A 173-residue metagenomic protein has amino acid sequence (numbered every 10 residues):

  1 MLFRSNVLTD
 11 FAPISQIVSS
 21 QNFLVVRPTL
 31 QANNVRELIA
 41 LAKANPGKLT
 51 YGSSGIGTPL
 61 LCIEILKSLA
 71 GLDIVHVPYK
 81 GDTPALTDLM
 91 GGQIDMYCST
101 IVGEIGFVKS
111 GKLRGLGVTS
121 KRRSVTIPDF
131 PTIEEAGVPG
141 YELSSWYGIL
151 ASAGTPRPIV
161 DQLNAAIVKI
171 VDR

Functional and structural regions predicted by a protein language model:
M1, G52, D95-S99, G115-G117: Paired acidic/hydrophobic, glycine-rich loop segments that form the ligand-binding mouth/hinge of periplasmic-binding
F3-A12, L72-D73, F107-V118, V125-G137: Ligand-binding "clamshell"
F3-P84, I133, W146-R173: Hinge/capping helix and adjacent helix->loop/strand transition within the periplasmic-binding protein
P28, T100-V102, S120-K121, A153: Short secondary-structure boundary segments
N34, P78, Q93, T100 (+2 more regions): Conserved functional loop/turn residues at catalytic and ligand-binding sites
A42, E64-L69, T83-Q93, Y97 (+1 more regions): Short helices/loops that flank or line small-molecule/ion binding pockets
L60-L61, T87, I105-G106, S124-V125 (+1 more regions): Alpha-helical elements of the RecA-like P-loop NTPase motor core of helicases
Y79, C98-S99, V118, L143: Short beta-strand and adjacent tight-turn residues that come in two discontinuous sequence segments and form the edges
